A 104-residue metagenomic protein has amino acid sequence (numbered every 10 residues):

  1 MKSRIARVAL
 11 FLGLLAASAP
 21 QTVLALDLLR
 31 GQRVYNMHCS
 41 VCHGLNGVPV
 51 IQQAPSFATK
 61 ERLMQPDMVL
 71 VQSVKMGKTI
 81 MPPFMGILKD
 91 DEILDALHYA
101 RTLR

Functional and structural regions predicted by a protein language model:
M1-D27, S73, A100-R104: Post-cleavage N-terminal segment of exported redox proteins
D27, Y35-V41, N46, G77-I80 (+1 more regions): Short pre-active-site segment immediately N-terminal to redox-active cysteine/selenocysteine motifs in thiol-based
L28-Q32, G44-S73: Gly/Gly-Pro-rich "capping" loops immediately C-terminal to redox-active cysteine motifs in periplasmic/lumenal
V50-A58, S73-R104: Axial heme c-ligation environment in periplasmic c-type cytochrome domains
